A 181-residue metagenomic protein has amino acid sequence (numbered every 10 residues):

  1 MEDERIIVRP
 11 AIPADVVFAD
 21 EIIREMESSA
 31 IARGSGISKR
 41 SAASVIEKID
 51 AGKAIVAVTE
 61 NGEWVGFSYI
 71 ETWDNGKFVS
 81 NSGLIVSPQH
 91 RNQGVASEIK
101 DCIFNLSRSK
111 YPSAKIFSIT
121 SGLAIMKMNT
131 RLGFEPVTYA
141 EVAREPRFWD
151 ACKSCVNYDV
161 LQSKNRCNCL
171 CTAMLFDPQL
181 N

Functional and structural regions predicted by a protein language model:
M1-E2, L84, R108-Y111, F117-N181: Terminal substrate-recognition subdomain of acyl/acetyltransferases
R5-E21: A short beta-loop-alpha structural element at the N-terminal edge of CoA-dependent acyl/N-acetyltransferase catalytic
A14-D15, A19, S28-G36, N168-T172 (+1 more regions): Amide-forming acyltransferase catalytic core, primarily the GNAT-like/NAT-type and related acyltransferase folds
F18-I22, S44, E98, C102: Alpha-helical elements of Rossmann-like donor-binding domains used by nucleotide-donor carbohydrate transfer enzymes
E21, N105, K127: Surface-exposed charge patches
R24-E27, R33-E60, W64-P88: A conserved beta-strand-loop-helix scaffold within acyl/acetyltransferase catalytic domains
V86, N92-S107: Conserved acetyl-CoA-binding loop-helix of GNAT-fold acetyltransferases
